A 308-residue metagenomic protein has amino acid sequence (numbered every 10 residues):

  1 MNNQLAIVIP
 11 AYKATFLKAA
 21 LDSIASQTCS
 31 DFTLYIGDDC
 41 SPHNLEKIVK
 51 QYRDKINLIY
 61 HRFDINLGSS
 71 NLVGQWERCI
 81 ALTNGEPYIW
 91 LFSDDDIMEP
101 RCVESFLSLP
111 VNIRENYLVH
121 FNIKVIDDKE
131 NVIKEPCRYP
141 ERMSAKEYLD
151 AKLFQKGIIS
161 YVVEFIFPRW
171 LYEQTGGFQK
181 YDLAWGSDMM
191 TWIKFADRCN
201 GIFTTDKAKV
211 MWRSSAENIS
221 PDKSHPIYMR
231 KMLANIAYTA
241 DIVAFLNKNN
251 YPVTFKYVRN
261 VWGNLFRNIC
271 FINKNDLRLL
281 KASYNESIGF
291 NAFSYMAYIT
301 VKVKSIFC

Functional and structural regions predicted by a protein language model:
I7, A145-P226: Conserved nucleotide-sugar donor-binding catalytic segment
K13-S26: Short, well-formed alpha-helical segments that are part of the catalytic scaffolds of diverse glycosyltransferases
A25-D64: Acidic donor-binding segment of Leloir-type glycosyltransferases
D64-N84: Glycine-rich, basic loop-to-helix element that forms the pyrophosphate-binding segment of sugar-nucleotide handling
E86-D95: Short beta-strand-to-loop acidic/aromatic patch adjacent to the donor-nucleotide binding site
R101-E135: Conserved donor NDP-sugar-binding/catalytic core segment of glycosyltransferases
S144, A184, M189, A208-A216 (+2 more regions): Catalytic core of nucleotide-sugar-dependent glycosyltransferases
G263-C308: Membrane-interface aromatic/basic loop that binds lipid-linked glycans or pyrophosphate carriers, typified by
